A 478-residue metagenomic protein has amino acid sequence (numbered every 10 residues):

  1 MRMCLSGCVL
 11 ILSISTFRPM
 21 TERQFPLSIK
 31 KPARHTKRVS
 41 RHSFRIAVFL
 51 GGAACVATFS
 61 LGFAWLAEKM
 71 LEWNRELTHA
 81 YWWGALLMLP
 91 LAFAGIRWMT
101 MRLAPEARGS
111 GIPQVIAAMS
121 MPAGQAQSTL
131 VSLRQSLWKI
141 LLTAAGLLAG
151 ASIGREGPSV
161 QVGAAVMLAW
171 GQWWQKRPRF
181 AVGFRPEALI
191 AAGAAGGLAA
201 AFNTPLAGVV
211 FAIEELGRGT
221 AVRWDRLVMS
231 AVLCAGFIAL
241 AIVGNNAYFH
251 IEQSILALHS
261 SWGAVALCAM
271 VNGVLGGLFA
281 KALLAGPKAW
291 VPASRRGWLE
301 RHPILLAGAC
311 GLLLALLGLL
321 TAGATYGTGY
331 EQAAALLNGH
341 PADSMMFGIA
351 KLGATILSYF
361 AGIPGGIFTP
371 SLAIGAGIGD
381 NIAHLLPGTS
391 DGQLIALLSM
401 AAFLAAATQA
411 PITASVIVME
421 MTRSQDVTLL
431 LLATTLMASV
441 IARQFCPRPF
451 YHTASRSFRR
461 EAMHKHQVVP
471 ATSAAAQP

Functional and structural regions predicted by a protein language model:
C4-G7, L12-P478: Alpha-helical transmembrane segments and immediately membrane-proximal extracytoplasmic
